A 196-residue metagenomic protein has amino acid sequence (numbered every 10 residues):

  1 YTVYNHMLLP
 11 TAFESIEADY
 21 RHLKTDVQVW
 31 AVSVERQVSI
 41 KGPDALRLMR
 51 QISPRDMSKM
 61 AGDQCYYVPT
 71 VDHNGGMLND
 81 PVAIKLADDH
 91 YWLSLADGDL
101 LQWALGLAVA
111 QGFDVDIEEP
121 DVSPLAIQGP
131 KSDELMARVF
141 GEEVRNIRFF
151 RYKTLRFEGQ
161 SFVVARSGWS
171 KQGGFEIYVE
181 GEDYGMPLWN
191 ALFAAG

Functional and structural regions predicted by a protein language model:
Y1-G196: Glycine/proline-enriched, intrinsically flexible loops and inter-domain linkers
